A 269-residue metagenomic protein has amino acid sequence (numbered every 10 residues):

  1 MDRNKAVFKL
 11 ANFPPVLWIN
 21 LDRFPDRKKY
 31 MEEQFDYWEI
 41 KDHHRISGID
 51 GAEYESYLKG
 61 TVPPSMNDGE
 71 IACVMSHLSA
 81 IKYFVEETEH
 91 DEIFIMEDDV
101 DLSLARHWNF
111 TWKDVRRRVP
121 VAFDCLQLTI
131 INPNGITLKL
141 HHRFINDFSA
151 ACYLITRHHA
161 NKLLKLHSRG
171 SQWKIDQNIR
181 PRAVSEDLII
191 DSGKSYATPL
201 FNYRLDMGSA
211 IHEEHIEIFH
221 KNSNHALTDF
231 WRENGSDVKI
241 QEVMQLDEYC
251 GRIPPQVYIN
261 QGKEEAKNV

Functional and structural regions predicted by a protein language model:
M1-M96, V100-V269: An acidic/histidine-cluster motif and surrounding catalytic segment that typifies divalent-metal-assisted enzyme active
